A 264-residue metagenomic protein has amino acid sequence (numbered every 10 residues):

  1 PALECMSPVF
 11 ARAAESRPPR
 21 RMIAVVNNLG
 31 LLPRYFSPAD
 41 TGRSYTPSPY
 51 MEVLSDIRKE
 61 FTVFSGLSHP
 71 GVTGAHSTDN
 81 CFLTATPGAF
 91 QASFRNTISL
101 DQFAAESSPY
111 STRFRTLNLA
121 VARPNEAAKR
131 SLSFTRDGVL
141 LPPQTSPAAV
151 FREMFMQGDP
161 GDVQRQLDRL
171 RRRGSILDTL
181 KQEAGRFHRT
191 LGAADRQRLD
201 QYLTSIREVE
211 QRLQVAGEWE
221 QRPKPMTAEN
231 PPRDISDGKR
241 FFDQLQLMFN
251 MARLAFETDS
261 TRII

Functional and structural regions predicted by a protein language model:
P1-I264: Ligand-binding pockets and gating/stacking loops
